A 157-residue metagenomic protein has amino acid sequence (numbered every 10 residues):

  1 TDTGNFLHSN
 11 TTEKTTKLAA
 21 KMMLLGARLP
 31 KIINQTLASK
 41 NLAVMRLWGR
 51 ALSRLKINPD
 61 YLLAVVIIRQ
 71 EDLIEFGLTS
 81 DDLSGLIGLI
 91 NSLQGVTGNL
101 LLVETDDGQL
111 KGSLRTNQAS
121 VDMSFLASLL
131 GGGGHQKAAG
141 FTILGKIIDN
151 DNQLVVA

Functional and structural regions predicted by a protein language model:
T3-Q153: Hydrophobic helix-and-loop "lid/oligomerization" segment in the mid-to-C-terminal part of catalytic domains
